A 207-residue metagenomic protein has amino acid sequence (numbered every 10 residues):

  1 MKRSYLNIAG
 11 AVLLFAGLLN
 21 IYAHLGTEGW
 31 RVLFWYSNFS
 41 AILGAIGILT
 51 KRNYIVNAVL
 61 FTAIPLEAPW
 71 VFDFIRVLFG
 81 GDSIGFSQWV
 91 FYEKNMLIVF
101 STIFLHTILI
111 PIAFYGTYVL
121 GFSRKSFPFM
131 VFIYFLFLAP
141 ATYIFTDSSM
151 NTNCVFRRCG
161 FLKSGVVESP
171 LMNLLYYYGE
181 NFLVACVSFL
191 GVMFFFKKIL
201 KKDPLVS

Functional and structural regions predicted by a protein language model:
M1-R3, G47-V59, Y118-P128, I199-D203: Membrane-interface helix-boundary motifs at transmembrane edges
M1-V12: N-terminal membrane topogenic signal
L14-Y22, I64-F74, Y134-I144: Aromatic-anchored segments of alpha-helical transmembrane domains
I21-W30: Short, hydrophobic transmembrane alpha-helix segments
L33-I46, I103-L109: Membrane-embedded alpha-helical segments of multi-pass membrane proteins, especially the transmembrane helices
L60-F61, V71-Y134: Membrane-proximal helix-loop-helix units in multi-pass membrane proteins
I108-S126, L183-P204: Transmembrane alpha-helical segments in integral membrane proteins
I144-F189: Membrane-interface transmembrane-helix boundary segments in multi-pass integral membrane proteins
